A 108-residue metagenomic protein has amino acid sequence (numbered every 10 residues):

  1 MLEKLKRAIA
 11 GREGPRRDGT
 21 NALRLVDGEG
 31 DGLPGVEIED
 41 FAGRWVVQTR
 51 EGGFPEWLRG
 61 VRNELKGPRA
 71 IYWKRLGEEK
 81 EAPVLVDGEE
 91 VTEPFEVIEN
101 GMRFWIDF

Functional and structural regions predicted by a protein language model:
M1-R44, T92-P94: Non-catalytic accessory regions of SAM-dependent methyltransferases
L2-T20, T49-E78: Cysteine-centered catalytic environments shared across enzyme families
D31-G32, E39, P55-F108: Non-catalytic substrate-recognition/targeting regions of SAM-dependent transferases
R44-T49, W105: Short, well-ordered strand-loop elements centered on a beta-strand within folded domains, enriched for acidic residues
